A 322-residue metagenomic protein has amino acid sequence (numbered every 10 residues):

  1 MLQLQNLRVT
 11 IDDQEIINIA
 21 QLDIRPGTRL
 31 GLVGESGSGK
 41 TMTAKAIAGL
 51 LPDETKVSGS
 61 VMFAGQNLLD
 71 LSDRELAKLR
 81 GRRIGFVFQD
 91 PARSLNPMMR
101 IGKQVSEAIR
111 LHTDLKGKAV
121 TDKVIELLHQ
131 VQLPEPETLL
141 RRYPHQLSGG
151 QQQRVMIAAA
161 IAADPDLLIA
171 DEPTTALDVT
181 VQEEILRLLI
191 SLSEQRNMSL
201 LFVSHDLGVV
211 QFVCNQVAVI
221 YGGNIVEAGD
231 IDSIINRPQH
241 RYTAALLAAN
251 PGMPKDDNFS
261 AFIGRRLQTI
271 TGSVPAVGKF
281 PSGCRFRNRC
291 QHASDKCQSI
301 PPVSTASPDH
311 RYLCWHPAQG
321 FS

Functional and structural regions predicted by a protein language model:
K56-N67: Conserved ABC transporter NBD signature motif
N67, A119-T138, L247-A248: Conserved ABC ATPase "signature" region
L68-G85, L111, S233-P238, P275-P281: ABC ATPase NBD coupling module
R142-L147, Q151: Conserved ABC ATPase signature
A162-D166: A short, proline-enriched helix->beta-strand linker immediately N-terminal to the Walker B motif in ABC-type P-loop
P173, L177, V181-F259: P-loop NTP-binding/switch modules centered on Walker-like glycine-rich loops
D230-S322: Charged, flexible cofactor/metal-binding loops and thiol motifs
